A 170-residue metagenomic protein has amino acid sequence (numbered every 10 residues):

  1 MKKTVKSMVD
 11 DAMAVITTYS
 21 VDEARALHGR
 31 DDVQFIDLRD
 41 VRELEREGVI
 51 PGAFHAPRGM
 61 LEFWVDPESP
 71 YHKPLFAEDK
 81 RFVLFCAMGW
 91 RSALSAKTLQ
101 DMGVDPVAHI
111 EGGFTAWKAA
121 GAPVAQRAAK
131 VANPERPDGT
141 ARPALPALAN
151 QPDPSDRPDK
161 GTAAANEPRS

Functional and structural regions predicted by a protein language model:
M1-V33, V41-F82, M88-S170: Rhodanese-like catalytic fold shared by cysteine-dependent sulfurtransferases and DSP/PTP-type phosphatases
I36: Active-site flanking residues adjacent to catalytic metal/cofactor-binding acidic residues
